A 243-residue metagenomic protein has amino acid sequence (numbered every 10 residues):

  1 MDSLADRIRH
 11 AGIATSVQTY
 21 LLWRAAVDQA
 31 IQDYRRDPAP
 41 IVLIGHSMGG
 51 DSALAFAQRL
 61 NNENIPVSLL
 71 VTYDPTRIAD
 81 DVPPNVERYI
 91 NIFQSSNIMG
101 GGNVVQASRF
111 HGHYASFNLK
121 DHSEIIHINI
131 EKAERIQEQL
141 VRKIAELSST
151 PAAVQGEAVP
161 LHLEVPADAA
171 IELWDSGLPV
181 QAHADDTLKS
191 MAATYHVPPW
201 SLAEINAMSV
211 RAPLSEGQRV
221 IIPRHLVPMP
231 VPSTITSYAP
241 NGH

Functional and structural regions predicted by a protein language model:
M1-A39, H122-I126, A158-L163: Active-site catalytic motif of lipid deacylating hydrolases and related acyltransferases
M1-S3, P84-V159: Lipolytic serine-hydrolase domain surface
G45-G49, A53: Gly/Ala-rich beta-loop-alpha elbow adjacent to hydrolase catalytic centers
A53-F56, V71-R77, G101, P199-S209: N-terminal post-signal-peptidase region of extra-cytosolic proteins
E146-D175, H243: Pro/Ala/Gly-rich low-complexity, hydrophilic intrinsically disordered segments
E164-V197, Q218-V220: Primarily a LysM-type cell-wall glycan-binding module
D186, A193, W200, E204-A207 (+2 more regions): C-terminal soluble interaction/assembly domains
